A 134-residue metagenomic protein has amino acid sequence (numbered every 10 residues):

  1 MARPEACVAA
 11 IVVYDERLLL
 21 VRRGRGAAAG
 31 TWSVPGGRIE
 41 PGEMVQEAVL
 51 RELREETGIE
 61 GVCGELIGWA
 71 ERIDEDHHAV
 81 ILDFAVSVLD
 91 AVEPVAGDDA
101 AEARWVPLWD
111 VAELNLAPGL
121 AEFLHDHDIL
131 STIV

Functional and structural regions predicted by a protein language model:
M1-L18, R38, W69: Conserved N-terminal beta-strand and adjoining loop/helix that marks the start of the Nudix/MutT-like hydrolase domain
C7, S33, D83, N115: Conserved beta-strand segments that form the floor/walls of ligand-binding pockets within enzyme and binding domains
A10, L66, F84-V86: A structural signal for short, well-ordered beta-strand segments
V12, L20, V86-V88, W105: Conserved hydrophobic "DFG−1" position in protein kinase catalytic cores
R17-E55: Conserved Nudix-box catalytic region and its N-terminal flanking loop in Nudix hydrolases and closely related
I59-G68: A short coil-to-beta-strand element that immediately follows conserved catalytic motifs
A70-E93, H127: Active-site-adjacent beta-strand/loop module that shapes the phosphate/pyrophosphate-binding cleft
A85, V95-H127: NUDIX/MutT-family hydrolases
